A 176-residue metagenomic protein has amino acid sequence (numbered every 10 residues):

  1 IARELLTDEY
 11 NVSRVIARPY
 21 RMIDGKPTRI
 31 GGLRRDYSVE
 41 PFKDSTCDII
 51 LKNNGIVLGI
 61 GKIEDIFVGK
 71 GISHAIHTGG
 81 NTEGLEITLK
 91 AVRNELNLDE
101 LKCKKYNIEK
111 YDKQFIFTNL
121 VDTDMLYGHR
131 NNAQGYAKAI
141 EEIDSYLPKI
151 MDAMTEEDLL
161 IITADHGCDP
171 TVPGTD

Functional and structural regions predicted by a protein language model:
I1-D176: Feature captures the catalytic ectodomains and active-site-proximal regions of enzymes that hydrolyze or transfer
